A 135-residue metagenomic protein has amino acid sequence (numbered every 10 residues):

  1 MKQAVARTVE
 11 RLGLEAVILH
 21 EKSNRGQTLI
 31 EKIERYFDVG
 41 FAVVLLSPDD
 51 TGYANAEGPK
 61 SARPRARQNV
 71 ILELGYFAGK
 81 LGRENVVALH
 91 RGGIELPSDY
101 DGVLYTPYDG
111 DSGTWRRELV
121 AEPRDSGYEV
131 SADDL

Functional and structural regions predicted by a protein language model:
M1-A42, K80, A132-L135: Conserved N-terminal substructure of TIR/SEFIR domains
E21-I71: TIR-domain catalytic/interaction hotspot
A42, V86, Y105-T106: Short, well-ordered beta-strand core segments
R67-L74, G113-R117: Amphipathic alpha-helical transducer elements in NTP-driven molecular machines
G82-L96: Nucleic-acid nuclease catalytic cores
L96-L135: C-terminal interaction surface of TIR/SEFIR-family domains
